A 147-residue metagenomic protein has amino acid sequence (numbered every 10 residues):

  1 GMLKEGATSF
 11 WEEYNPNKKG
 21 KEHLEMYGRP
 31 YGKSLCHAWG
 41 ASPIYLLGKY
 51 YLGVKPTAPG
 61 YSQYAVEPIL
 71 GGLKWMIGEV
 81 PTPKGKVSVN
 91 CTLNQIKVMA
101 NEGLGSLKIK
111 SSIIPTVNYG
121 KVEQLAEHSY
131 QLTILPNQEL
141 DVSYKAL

Functional and structural regions predicted by a protein language model:
G1-L147: Non-catalytic C-terminal accessory modules of carbohydrate-active enzymes
